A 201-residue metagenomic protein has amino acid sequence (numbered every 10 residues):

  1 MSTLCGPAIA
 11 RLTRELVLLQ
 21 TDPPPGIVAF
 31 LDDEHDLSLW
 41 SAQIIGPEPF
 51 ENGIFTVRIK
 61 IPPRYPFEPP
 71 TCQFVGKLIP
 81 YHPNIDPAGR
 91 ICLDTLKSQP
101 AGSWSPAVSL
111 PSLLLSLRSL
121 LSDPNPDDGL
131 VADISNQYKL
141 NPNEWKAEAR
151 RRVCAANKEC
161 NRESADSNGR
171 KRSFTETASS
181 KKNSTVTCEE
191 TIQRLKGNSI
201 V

Functional and structural regions predicted by a protein language model:
M1-I91, T95-L96, A101-W104, V153-A156: Strand-helix-loop interaction patch of compact alpha/beta domains
C5-A8, P124-V201: Charge-rich (especially acidic), low-complexity segments
C5-E15, G53, P106-L113, L117 (+3 more regions): Alpha-helical interaction elements in eukaryotic regulators
E15-L18, R58-K60, L113-L120, D133 (+2 more regions): Alpha-helical recognition domains of nuclear gene-regulatory proteins
P62-P66, K77, L115, S119-P126: Short, intrinsically disordered, mixed-charge
G89, V108-L110, D133-S135: Short intrinsically disordered coil segments
